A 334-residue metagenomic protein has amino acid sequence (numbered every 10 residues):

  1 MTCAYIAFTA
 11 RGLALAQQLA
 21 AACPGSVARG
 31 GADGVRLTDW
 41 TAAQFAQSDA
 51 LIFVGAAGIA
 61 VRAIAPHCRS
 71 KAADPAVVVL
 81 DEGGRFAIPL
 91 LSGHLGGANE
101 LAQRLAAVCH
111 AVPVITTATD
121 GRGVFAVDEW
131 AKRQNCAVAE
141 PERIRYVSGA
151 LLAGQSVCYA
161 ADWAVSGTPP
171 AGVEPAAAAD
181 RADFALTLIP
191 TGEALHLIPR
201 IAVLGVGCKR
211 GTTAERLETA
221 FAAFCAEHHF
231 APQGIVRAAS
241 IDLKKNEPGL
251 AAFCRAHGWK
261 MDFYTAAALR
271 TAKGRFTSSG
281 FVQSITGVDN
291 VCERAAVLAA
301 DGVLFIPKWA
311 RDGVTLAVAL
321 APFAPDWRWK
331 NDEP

Functional and structural regions predicted by a protein language model:
M1-Y5: Extreme N-terminal starter segment of soluble prokaryotic enzymes
F8, G12-Q18, G25, G34-R36 (+5 more regions): Conserved mixed alpha/beta catalytic, RNA-binding, or beta-rich assembly cores of soluble enzyme, regulatory
R29-A32, T116-A118, Y264-A266, P307: Conserved beta-strand termini and adjacent loop/short-helix elements that scaffold enzyme active sites in alpha/beta
T41: Donor nucleotide-activated moiety binding/catalytic core segment of transferases that use nucleotide-activated donors
I241-R294, A300-L304, R311-V314: C-terminal non-catalytic interaction/assembly regions of soluble proteins
V297-P334: Structural signal for terminal/edge beta-strands and the immediately following C-terminal loop/tail that closes
